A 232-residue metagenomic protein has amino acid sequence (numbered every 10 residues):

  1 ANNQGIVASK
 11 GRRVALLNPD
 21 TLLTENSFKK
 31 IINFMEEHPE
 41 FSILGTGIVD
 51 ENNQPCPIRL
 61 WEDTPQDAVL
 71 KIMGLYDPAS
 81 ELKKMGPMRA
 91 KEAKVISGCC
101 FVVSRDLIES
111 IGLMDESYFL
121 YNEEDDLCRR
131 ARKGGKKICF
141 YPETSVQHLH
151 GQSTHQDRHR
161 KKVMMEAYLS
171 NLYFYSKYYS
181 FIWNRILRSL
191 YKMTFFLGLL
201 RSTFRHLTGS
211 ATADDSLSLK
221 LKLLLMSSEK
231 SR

Functional and structural regions predicted by a protein language model:
A1-S9: Glycine-rich, basic loop-to-helix element that forms the pyrophosphate-binding segment of sugar-nucleotide handling
V14: Short aromatic/hydrophobic "clamp" motif used to bind/position activated sugar donors
L17, L22-S27, V103, M114: Hydrophobic/aromatic residue at the end of a short beta strand that borders the catalytic acidic motif
L22-I58: Conserved donor NDP-sugar-binding/catalytic core segment of glycosyltransferases
D63-K94: Short, flexible, basic/aromatic active-site loop/helix in glycosyltransferases
M88, K94-S145: A short, conserved alpha-helix in the catalytic core of glycosyltransferases
K133-S210: Active-site-adjacent helix/loop segment of glycosyltransferases that harbors family-specific signature motifs
S210-R232: Membrane-interface aromatic/basic loop that binds lipid-linked glycans or pyrophosphate carriers, typified by
